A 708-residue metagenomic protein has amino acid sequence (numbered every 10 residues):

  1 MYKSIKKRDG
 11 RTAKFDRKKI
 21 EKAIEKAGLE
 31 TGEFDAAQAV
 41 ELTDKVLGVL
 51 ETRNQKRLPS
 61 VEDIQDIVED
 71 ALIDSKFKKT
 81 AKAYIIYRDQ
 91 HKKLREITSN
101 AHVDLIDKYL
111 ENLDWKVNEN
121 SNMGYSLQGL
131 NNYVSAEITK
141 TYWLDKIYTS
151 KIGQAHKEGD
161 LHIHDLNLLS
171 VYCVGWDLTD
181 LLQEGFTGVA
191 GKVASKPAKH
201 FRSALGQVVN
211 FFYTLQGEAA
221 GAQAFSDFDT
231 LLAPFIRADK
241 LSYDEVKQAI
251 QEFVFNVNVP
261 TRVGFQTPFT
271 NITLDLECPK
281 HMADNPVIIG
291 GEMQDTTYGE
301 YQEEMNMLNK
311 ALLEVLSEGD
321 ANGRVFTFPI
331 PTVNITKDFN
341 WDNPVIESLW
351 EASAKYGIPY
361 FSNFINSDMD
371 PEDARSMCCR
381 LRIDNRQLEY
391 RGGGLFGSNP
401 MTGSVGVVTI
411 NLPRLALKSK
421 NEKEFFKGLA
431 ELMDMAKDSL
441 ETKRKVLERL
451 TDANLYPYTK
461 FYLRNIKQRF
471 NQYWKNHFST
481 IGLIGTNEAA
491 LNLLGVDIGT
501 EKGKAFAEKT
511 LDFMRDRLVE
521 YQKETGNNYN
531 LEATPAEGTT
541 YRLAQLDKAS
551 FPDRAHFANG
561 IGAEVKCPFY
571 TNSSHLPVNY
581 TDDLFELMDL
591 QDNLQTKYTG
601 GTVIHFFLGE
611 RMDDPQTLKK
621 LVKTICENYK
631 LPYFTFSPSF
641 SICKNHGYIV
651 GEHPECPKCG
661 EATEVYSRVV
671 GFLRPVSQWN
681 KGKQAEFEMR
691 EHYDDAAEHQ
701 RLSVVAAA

Functional and structural regions predicted by a protein language model:
M1-Y109, E691: Charged, amphipathic alpha-helical regulatory modules used for macromolecular assembly or allosteric control
V40-E41, I86-Y87, A224-D229, V496-L511 (+1 more regions): Short alpha-helical "patches" and their helix-cap loops
V46-T52, L72, F506-E520, E688-Q700: Short, mixed-charge aromatic SLiMs
L50, L72-F77, C278-K280, L494 (+1 more regions): Short alpha-helix boundary/capping elements
K93-L94, S99-K475, V496, T500-K658 (+1 more regions): Conserved catalytic cores of very large enzyme subunits
F269-T270, L274, W474-V496, C656-G682 (+1 more regions): Hydrophobic/aromatic-rich, well-ordered segments within soluble, folded domains that form packed cores
S639-K658, E664-A708: Intrinsic, low-complexity terminal and presequence regions
